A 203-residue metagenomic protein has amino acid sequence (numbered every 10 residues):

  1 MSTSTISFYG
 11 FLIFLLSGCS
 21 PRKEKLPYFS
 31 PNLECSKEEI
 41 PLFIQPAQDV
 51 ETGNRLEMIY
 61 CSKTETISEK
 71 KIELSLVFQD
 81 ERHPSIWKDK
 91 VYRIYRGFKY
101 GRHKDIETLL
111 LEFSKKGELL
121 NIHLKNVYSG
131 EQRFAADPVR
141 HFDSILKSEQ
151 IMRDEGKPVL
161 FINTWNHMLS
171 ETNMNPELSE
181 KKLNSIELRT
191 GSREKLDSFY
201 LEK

Functional and structural regions predicted by a protein language model:
M1-S7: Bacterial N-terminal signal peptides that target proteins for export
S7-F8, Y100: Residues embedded in well-ordered secondary-structure elements
L12-I13, L111: Short secondary-structure subsegments characteristic of cysteine-rich extracellular domains
S17-G18: C-terminal motif of bacterial Sec signal peptides marking the signal peptidase cleavage site
R22-T108, E118-K203: A domain-level signal for the mature, folded cores of soluble proteins
E112-K116: Short beta-strand micro-motifs enriched in acidic
